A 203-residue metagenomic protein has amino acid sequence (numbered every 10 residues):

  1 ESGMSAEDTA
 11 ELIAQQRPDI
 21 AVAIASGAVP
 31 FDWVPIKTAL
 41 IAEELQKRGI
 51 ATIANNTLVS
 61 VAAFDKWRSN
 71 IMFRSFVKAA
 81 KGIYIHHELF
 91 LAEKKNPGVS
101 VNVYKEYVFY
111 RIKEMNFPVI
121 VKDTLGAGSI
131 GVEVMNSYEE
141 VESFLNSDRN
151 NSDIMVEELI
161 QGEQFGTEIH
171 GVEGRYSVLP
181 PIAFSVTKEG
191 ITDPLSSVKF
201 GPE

Functional and structural regions predicted by a protein language model:
E1-I53, L58, L91-K95: ATP-binding N-terminal substructure of ATP-dependent carboxylate-amine bond-forming enzymes
D8-T9, Y107, E140: Short acidic active-site motifs
I13-P18, K113-M115, R149-N150: Glycine-rich phosphate-binding loop signature in dinucleotide/nucleotide-binding domains
A21-V22, I120, M155: Structural motif
I24, I85, I182: Conserved residues at the C-terminal ends of beta-strands
E43-G131: A conserved helix-loop-beta module that forms one wall/lid of the active-site cleft in ATP-utilizing catalytic domains
V103-Y104, M135-E140: Alpha-helix N-cap recognition
E139, E158-E203: ATP-dependent carboxylate/phosphate-activation module, predominantly the ATP-grasp catalytic core and closely related
